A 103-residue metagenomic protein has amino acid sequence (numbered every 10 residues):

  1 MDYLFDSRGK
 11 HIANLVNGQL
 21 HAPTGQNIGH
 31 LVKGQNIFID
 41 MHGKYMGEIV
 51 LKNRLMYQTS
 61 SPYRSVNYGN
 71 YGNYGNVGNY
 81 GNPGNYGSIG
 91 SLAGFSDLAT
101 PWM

Functional and structural regions predicted by a protein language model:
M1-K10, M41-M103: Long terminal segments
A13, G18, G29, N36 (+1 more regions): Conserved positions within tandem-repeat grammars
